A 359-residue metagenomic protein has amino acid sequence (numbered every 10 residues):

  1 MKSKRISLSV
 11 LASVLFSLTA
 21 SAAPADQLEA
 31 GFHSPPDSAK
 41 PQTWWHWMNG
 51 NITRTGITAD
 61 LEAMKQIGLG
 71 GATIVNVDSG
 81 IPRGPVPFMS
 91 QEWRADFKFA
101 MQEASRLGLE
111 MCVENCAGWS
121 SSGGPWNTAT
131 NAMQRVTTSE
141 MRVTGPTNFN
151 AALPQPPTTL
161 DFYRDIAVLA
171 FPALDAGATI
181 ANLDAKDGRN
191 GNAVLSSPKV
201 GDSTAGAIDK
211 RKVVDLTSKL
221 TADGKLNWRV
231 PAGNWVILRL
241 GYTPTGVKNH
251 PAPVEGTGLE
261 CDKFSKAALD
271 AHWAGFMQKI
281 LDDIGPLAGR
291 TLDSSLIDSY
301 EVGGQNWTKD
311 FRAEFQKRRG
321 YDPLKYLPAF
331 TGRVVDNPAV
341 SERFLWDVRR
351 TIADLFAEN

Functional and structural regions predicted by a protein language model:
M1-V10: Bacterial N-terminal signal peptides that target proteins for export
S9-T19: Bacterial N-terminal signal peptides
L18-D26: Bacterial Sec-dependent signal peptides at the C-terminal "C-region" and cleavage site
A25-P35, K40-Q42, N49-I52, G56-T58 (+3 more regions): Mature extracytoplasmic enzyme cores
N76-M89: Glycine-rich, proline-tolerant flexible connector loops at the mouths of alpha/beta enzymes
N359: Structured ligand/cofactor/substrate-binding pocket environments in proteins
